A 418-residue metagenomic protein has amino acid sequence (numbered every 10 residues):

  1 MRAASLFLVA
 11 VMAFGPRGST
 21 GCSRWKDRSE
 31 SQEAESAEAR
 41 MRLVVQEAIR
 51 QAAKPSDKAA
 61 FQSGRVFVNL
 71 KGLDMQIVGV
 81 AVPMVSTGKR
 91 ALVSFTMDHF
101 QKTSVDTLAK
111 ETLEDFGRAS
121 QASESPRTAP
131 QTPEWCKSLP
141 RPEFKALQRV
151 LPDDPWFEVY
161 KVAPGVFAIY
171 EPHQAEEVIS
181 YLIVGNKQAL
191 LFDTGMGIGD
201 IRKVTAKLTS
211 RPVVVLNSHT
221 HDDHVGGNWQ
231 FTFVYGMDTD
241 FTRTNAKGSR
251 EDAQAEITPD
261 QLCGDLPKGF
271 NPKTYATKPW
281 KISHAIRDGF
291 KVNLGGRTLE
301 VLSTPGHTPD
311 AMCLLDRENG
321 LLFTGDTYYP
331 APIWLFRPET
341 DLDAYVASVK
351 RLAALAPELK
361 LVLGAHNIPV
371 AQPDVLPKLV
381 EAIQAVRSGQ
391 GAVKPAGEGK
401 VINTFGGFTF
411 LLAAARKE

Functional and structural regions predicted by a protein language model:
S23-R24: Bacterial signal peptide processing site
E30-A60: Short, non-transmembrane alpha-helical segments in secretory-pathway proteins
P126-L151, K350-E418: Accessory terminal helices/loops
E143-K145, R149-W156, K161-P164, M237-L302 (+4 more regions): Metallo-beta-lactamase
D153-K207, L314-D326: Conserved beta-strand hairpin/beta-sheet module of binuclear metal-dependent hydrolase folds, prominently
Q188-A189, M196-G197, A276, H284 (+2 more regions): Metallo-beta-lactamase
I198-N293, P330, L379-A392: Active-site HxH/HxHxD metal-binding segment of metal-dependent hydrolases
